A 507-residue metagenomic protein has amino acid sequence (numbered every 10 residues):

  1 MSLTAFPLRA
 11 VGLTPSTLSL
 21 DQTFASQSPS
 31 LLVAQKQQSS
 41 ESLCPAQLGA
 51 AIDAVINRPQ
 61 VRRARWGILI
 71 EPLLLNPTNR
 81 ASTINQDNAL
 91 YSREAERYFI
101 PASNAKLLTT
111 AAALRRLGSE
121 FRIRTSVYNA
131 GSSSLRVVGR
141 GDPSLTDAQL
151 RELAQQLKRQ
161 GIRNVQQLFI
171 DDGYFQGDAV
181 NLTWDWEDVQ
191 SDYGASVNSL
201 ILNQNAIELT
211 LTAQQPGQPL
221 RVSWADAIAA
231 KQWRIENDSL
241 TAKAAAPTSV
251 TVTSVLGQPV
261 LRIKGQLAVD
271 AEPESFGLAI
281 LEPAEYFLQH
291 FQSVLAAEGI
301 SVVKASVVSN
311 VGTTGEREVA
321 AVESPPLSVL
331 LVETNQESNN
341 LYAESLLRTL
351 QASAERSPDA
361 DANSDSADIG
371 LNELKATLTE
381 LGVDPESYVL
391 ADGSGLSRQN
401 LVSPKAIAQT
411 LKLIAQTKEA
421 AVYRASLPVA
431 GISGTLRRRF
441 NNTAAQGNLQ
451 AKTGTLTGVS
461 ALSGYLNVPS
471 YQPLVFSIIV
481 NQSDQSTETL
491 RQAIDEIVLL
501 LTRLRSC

Functional and structural regions predicted by a protein language model:
M1-Q27: Gram-negative bacterial Sec-dependent N-terminal signal peptides
T17-P59, R116-D384, L504: Conserved serine DD-peptidase/penicillin-binding transpeptidase domain and beta-lactam-recognizing active-site
I56-R93, V307: A short, well-structured edge-of-sheet supersecondary motif
I68-P72, T125-V127, S463: Short beta-strand scaffold segments in enzyme catalytic cores
L90-S92, E337, L347-C507: Small-residue-rich helix-loop
S92-A112: Short active-site loop at a secondary-structure junction that contains or immediately precedes the catalytic residue(s)
E94-F99, G277-L278, S394-S397: A short glycine/serine-rich beta->alpha loop
